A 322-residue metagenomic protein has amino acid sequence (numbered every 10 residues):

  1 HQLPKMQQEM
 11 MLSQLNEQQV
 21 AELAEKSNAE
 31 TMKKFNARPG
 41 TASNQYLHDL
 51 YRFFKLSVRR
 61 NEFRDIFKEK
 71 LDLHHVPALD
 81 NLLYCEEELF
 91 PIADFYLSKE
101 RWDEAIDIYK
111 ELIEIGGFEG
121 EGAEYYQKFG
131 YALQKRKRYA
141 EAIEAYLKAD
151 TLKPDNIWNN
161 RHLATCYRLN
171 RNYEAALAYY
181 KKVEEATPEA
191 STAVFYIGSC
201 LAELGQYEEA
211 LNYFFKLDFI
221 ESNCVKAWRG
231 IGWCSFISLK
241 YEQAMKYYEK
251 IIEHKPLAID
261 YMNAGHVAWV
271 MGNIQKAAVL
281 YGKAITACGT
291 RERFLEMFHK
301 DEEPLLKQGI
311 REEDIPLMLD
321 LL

Functional and structural regions predicted by a protein language model:
Q2-K153: Alpha-solenoid helical-repeat scaffolds
E88, E121-Y125, N159, A193 (+3 more regions): TPR alpha-solenoid repeat register
S98, K135, L169, E203-L204 (+3 more regions): Register position in tetratricopeptide repeats
E114, L147-T151, K181-E185, F215-F219 (+2 more regions): Conserved structural position within tetratricopeptide repeats
C288-L322: Terminal, low-structured helical/coil segments at or just beyond the last alpha-helical repeat
